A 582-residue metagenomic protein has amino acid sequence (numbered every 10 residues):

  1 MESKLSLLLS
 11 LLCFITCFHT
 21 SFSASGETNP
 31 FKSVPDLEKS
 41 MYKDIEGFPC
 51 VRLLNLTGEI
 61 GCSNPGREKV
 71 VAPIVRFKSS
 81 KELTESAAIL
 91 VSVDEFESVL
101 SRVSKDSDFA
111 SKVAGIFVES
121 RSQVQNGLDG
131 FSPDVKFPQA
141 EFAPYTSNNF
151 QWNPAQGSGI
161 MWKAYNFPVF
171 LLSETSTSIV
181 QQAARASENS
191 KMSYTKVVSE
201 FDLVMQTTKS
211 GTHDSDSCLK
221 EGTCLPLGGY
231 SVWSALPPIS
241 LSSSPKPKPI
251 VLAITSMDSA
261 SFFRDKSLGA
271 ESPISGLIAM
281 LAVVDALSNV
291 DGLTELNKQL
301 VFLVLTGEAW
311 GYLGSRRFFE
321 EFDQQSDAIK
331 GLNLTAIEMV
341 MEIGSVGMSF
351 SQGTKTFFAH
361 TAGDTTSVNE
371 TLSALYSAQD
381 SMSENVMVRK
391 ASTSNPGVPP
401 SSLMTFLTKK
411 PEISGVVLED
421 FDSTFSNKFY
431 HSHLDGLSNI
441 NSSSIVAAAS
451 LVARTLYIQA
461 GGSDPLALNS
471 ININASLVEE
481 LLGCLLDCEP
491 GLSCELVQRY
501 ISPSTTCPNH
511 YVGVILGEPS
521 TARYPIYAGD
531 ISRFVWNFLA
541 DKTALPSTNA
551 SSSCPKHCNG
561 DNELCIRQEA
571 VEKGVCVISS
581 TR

Functional and structural regions predicted by a protein language model:
M1-R582: Secretory-pathway/membrane protein signature
